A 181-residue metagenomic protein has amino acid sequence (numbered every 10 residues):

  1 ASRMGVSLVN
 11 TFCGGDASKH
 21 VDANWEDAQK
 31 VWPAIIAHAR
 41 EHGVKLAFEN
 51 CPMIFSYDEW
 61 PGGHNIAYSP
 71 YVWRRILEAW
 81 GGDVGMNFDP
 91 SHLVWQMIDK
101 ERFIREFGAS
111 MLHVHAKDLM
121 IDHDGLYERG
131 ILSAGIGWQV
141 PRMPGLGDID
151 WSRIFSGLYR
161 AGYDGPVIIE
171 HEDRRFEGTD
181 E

Functional and structural regions predicted by a protein language model:
A1, A28, L46, D89 (+3 more regions): Conserved, mostly hydrophobic/aromatic
A1-K45, R174: Structural motif corresponding to the early beta-alpha repeats
S7, L112, D164-G165: Short acidic/polar active-site loop segments enriched in Thr and Asp
C13-E26, Y57-P61, R129-W138, E177-D180: Surface-exposed, active-site-proximal loop segments in enzymatic domains
P33-D148: Acidic/histidine-rich catalytic cores of soluble enzymes
M143, D173-E181: Aromatic-rich peripheral "rim/lid" segments of glycoside hydrolase catalytic domains that contact and position glycan
L146-R160: A short, acidic, amphipathic alpha-helical segment used as a generic capping/interface helix at domain edges
P166-E172: Short acidic/histidine-rich active-site segments
